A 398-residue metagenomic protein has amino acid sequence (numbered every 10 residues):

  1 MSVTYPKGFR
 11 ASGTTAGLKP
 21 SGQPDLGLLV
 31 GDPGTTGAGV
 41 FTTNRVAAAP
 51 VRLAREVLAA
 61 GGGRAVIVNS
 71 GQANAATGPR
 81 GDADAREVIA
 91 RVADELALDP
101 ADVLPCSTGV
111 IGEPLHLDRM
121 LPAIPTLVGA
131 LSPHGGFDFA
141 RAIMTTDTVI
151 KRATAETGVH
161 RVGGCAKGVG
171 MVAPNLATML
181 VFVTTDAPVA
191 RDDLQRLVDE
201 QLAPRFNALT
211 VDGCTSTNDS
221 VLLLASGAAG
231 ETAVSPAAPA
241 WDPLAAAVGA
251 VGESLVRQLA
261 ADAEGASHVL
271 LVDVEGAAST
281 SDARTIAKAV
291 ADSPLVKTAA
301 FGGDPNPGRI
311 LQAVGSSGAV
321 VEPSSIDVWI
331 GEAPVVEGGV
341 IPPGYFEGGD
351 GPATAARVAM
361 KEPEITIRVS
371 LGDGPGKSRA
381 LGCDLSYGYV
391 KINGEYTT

Functional and structural regions predicted by a protein language model:
M1-T398: A structural signal for small-residue-enriched, beta-sheet-centric alpha/beta enzyme cores and oligomeric scaffold folds
